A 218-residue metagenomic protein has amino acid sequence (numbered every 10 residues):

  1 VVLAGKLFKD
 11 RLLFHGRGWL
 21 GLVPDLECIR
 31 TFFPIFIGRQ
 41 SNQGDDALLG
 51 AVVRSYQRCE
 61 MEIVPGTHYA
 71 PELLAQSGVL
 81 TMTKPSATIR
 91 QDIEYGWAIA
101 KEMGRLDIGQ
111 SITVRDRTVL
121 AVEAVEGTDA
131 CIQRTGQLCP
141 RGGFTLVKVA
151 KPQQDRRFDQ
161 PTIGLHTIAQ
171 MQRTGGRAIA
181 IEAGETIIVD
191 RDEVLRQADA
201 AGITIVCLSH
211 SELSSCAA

Functional and structural regions predicted by a protein language model:
V1-L20: Phosphate-bearing ligand-interacting subdomains that bind or position ATP/ADP/UDP/GDP/NAD(P) or nucleotide-linked
L3, L7, V53-E62, A98-R105 (+5 more regions): Generic secondary-structure signature for well-ordered alpha-helical cores
L7-D10, D45, T186: Gly/Ser/Thr-rich loops at beta-strand to alpha-helix junctions that form or flank small-molecule/cofactor-binding
R17-T81: Hydrophobic alpha-helical segments and helix pairs
G18-T31, I35-I37, A130-A218: Feature captures the catalytic cores and cofactor-binding loops of soluble hydro-lyases/lyases that act on carboxylate
N42-D46, E62-I168: Conserved mixed alpha/beta catalytic, RNA-binding, or beta-rich assembly cores of soluble enzyme, regulatory
